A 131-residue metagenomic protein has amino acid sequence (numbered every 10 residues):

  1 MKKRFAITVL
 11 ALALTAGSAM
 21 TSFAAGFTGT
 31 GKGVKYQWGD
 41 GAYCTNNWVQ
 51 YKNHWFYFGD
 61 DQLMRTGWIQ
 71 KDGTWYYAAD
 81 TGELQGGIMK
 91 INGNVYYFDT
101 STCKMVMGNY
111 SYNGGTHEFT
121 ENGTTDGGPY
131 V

Functional and structural regions predicted by a protein language model:
K2-V131: Extracellular adhesion/carbohydrate-binding repeat motifs centered on closely spaced tryptophans
